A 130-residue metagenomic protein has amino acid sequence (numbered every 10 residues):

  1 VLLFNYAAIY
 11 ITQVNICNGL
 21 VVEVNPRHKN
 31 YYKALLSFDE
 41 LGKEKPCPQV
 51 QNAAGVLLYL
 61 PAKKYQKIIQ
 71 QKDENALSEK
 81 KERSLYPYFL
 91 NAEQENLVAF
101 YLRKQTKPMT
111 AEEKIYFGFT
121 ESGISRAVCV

Functional and structural regions predicted by a protein language model:
V1-G55: Acyl-donor binding region in acyl/amide transferases
V24-N25, N75-S78: Short alpha-helical "patches" and their helix-cap loops
N30, A34, K67, Q71 (+2 more regions): Charged/polar, solvent-exposed surface patches and flexible loops
K45-Q49, Q66-I68, E82-Y86: Glycine-rich loops and low-complexity Gly/Arg-rich segments that provide flexible linkers or classic glycine-based
Q49-E74: C-terminal "cap" of GNAT-fold acetyltransferases
E79-V130: Non-catalytic substrate-recognition and accessory regions of acyl/acetyltransferase enzymes
